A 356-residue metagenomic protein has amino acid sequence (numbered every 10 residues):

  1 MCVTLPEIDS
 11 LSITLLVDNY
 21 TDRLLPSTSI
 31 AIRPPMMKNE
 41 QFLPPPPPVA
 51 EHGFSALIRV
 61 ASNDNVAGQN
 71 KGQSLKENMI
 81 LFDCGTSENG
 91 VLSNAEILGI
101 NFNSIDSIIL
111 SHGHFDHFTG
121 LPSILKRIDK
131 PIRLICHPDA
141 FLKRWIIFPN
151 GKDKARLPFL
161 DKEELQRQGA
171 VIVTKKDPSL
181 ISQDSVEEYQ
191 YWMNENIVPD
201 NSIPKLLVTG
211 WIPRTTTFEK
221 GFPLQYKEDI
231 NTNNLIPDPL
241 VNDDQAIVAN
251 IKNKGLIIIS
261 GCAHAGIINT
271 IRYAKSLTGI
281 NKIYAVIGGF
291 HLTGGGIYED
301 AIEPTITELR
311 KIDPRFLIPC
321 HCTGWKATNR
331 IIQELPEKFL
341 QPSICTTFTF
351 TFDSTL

Functional and structural regions predicted by a protein language model:
M1-K76, K205-D243, I247, I251: Zn-dependent metallo-beta-lactamase
V17-N19, C84-T86, G113, P138-A140 (+4 more regions): Active-site metal-binding loops of divalent metal-dependent hydrolases
P47-V49, V60-N63, K71-S107, Y226 (+2 more regions): Pre-active-site segment of Zn-dependent metallo-hydrolases
I58, D83, A95, H112 (+3 more regions): Divalent metal-coordination and catalytic microenvironments
M79-D83, S107-L110, I257-S260, F316-P319: Short catalytic-loop micro-motif centered on adjacent basic/acidic residues
N89-C136, F141-L142, L277-I287: Active-site metal-binding motif and surrounding structural segment of the metallo-beta-lactamase
F115-F118, R133, T232-I344: Cap/insert and terminal regions of metallo-dependent hydrolase folds
F141-Q245, L340-T355: Metallo-beta-lactamase
